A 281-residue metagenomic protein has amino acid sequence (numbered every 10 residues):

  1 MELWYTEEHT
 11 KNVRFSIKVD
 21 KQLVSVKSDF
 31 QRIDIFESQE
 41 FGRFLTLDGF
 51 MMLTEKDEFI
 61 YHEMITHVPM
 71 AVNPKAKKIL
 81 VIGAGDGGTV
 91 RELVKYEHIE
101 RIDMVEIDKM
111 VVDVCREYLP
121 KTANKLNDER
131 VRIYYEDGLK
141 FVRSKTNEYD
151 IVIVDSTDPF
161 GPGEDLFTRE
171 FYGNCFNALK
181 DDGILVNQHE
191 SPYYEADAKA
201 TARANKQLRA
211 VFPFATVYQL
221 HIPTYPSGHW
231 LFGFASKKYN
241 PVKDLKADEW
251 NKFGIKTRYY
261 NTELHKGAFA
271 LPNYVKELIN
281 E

Functional and structural regions predicted by a protein language model:
M1-D34, S227-E281: SAM/dcSAM-binding transferase cores
M1-E63, H67-P69, K95: Rossmann-like AdoMet
E2-W4, L53-D182, Y194-T201, L278-I279: The AdoMet/dcAdoMet-binding core of the Class I SAM-like
V26-Q31, Y193-K199: An acidic intrinsically disordered interaction segment
E92, Y96, Q207-V211, K237: Alpha-helical structural signal in soluble globular domains
T157, H189-P192, L220: Histidine- and/or cysteine-centered catalytic micro-motif in compact active-site loops
Y172-G173, A198-H221, G233: Conserved Class I S-adenosyl-L-methionine
D182-H189: Conserved beta-strand signature within the Rossmann-like core of class I S-adenosyl-L-methionine
